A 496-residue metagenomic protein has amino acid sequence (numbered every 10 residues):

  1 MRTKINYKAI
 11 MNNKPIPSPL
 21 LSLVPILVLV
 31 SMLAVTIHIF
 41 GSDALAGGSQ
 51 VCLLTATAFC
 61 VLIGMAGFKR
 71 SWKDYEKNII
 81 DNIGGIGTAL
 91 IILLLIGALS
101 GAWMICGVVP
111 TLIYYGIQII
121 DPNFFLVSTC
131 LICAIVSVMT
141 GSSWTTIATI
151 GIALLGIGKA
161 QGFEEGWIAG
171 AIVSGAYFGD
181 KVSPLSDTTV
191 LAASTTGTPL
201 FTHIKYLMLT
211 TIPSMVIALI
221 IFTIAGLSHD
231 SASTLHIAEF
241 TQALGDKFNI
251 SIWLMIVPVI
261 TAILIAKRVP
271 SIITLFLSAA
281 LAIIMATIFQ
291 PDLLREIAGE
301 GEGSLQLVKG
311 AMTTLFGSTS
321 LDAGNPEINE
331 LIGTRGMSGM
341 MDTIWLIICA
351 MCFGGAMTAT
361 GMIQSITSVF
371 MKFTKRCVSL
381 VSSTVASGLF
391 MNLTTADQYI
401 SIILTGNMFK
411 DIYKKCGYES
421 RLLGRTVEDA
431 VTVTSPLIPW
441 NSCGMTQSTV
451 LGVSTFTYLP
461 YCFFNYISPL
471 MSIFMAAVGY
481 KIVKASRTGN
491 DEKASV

Functional and structural regions predicted by a protein language model:
M1-L93, L209-L219, G226-C349, D491-V496: Hydrophobic transmembrane alpha-helices of multi-pass small-molecule transporters
I5, K181-V182, A192-A243, W253 (+2 more regions): Juxtamembrane and boundary regions of transmembrane helices in multi-pass small-molecule transporters and channels
K14-S18, Y114-D121, M139-S143, T241-I250 (+2 more regions): Short, amphipathic, aromatic/basic-enriched membrane-interface segments that mark the entry/exit of transmembrane
L29, C52, A56, C60 (+25 more regions): Alpha-helical transmembrane segments in multi-pass membrane proteins
I63, T88-G175, T189, L209-M215 (+7 more regions): Early transmembrane hairpin of solute transport permeases
F68-K159, G317-K410: Membrane-embedded alpha-helical segments and adjacent helix-loop junctions characteristic of multi-pass solute
F68-W72, D81-G85, I105, G162-G166 (+5 more regions): Juxtamembrane helix-boundary/capping and inter-helix hinge elements in multi-pass membrane proteins
I119-P213, S387-D429, K493-S495: Hydrophobic transmembrane alpha-helices that form the pore/transport pathway of multi-pass ion and small-solute
